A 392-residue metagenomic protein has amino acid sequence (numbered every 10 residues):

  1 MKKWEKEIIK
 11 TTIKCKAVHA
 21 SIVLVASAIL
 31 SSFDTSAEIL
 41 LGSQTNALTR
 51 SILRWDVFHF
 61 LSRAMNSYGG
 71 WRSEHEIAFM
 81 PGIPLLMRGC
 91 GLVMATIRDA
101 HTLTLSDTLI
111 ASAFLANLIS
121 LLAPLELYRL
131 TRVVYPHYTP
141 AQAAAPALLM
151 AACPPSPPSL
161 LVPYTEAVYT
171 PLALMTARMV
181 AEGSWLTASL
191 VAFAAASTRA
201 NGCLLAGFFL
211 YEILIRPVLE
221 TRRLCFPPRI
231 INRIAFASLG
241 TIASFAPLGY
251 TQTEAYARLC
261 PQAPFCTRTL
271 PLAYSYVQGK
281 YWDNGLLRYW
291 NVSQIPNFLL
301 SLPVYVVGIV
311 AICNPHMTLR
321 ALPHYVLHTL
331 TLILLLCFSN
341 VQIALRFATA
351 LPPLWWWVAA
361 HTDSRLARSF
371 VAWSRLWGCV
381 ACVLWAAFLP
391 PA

Functional and structural regions predicted by a protein language model:
M1-G42, A235-F236: Start-transfer (signal-anchor) and selected internal transmembrane alpha helices of multi-pass inner/ER membrane
V18-S31, I52, F193-H316, R320 (+3 more regions): Membrane-lumen/periplasm interface segments of specific transmembrane helices in polyprenyl phosphate-linked
S51-L103: Short hydrophobic/aromatic helix or loop-helix immediately within or flanking a transmembrane segment in polytopic
F79, I83, M87-G91, S106 (+5 more regions): Transmembrane alpha-helices of multi-pass, membrane-embedded glycan-processing enzymes that use lipid-linked
D99-A111, L122, L127-C153: Transmembrane-helix signature of polytopic, membrane-embedded enzymes that assemble or transfer cell-envelope glycans
P155-Y169, I343, F347: Short acidic/glycine- and proline-prone juxtamembrane loop motifs at membrane-interface regions of multi-pass membrane
T176-T187: Membrane-interface transmembrane helices that cradle and orient dolichyl/undecaprenyl
M317-F338, I343-W356, R365-W377: Transmembrane alpha-helix segments characteristic of polytopic inner-membrane glycan-assembly/cell-envelope
